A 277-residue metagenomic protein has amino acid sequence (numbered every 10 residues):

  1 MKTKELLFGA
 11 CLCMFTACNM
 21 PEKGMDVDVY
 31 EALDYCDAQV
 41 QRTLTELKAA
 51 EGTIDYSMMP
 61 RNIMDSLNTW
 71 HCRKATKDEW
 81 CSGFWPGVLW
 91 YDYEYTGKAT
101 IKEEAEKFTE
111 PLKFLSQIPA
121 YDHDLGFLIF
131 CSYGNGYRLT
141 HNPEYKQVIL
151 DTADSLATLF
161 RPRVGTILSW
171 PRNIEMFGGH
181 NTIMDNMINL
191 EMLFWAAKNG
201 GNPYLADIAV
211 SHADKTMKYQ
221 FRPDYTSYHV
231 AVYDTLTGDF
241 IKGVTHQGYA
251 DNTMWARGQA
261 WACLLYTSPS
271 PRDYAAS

Functional and structural regions predicted by a protein language model:
K2-G9: Sec-dependent signal peptide recognition, specifically the positively charged N-region followed immediately by
T16-A17: C-terminal motif of bacterial Sec signal peptides marking the signal peptidase cleavage site
E22-G83, Y91, Y95, A99-T100 (+6 more regions): Low-complexity, Ser/Thr/Pro/Gly-enriched N-terminal "stalk/linker" regions
M25, M59-G83, P111-N135, N173-N186 (+1 more regions): Solvent-exposed loop and edge beta-strand segments that line ligand/cofactor-binding and catalytic clefts
Y133-L193: Internal, well-ordered domain-core segments that constitute the primary functional module of diverse proteins
T166-Y228: Aromatic- and glycine-enriched pocket-lining scaffold segments that form the walls of small-molecule binding clefts
Y266-D273: Conserved small/polar residues in nucleotide/adenosyl-binding loops
